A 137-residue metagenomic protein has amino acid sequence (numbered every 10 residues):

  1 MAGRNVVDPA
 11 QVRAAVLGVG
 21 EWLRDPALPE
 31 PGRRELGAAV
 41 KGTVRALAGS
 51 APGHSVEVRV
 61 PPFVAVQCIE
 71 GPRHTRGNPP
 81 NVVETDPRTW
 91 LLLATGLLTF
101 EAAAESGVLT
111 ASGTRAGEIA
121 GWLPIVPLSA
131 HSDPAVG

Functional and structural regions predicted by a protein language model:
M1-G137: Feature captures hydrophobic
